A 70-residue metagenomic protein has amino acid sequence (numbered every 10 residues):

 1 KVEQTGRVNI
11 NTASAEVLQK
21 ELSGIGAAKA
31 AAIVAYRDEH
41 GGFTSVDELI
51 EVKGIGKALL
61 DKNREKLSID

Functional and structural regions predicted by a protein language model:
K1-V8, A13-E16: N-terminal, intrinsically disordered low-complexity tails/presequences enriched in Lys/Ser/Pro and small residues
L18, A32-I33, L49, N63: Short alpha-helical segments in extracytoplasmic peptidoglycan/chitin-binding modules and envelope-associated proteins
L18-G24: Short amphipathic alpha-helical boundary/capping segments
V34-D38: Residue-level signature of tetratricopeptide-repeat
T44-S45: Short, charged, surface-exposed loops that flank catalytic or proteolytic processing sites
L60-I69: Short, low-complexity, Pro/Ser/Thr/Gly-rich segments in the mature regions of secreted, periplasmic
